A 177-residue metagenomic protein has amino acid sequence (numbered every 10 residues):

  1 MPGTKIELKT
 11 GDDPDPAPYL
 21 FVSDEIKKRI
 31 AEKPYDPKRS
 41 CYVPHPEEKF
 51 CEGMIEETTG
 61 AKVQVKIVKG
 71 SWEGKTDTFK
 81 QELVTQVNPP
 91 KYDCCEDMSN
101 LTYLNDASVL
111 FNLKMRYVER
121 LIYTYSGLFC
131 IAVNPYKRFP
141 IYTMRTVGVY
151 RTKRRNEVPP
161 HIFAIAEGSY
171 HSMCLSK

Functional and structural regions predicted by a protein language model:
M1-K177: N-terminal entry segment of cytoskeletal motor ATPase domains
